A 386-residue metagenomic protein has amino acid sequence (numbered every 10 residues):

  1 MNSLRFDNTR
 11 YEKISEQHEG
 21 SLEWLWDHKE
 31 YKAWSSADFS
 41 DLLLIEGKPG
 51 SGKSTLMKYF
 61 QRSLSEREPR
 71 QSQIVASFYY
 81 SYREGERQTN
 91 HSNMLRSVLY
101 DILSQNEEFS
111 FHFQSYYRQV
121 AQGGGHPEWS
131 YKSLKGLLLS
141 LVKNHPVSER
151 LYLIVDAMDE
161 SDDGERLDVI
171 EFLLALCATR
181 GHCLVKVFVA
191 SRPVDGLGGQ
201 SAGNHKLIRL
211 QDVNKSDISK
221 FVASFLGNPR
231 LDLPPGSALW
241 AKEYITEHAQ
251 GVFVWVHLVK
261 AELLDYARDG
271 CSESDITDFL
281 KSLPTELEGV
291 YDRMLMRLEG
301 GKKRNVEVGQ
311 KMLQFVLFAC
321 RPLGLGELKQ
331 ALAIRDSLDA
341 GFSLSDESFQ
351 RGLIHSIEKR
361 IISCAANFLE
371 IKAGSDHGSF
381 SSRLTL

Functional and structural regions predicted by a protein language model:
M1-L386: Conserved NB-ARC/NACHT P-loop NTPase core of NLR-like innate immune receptors
